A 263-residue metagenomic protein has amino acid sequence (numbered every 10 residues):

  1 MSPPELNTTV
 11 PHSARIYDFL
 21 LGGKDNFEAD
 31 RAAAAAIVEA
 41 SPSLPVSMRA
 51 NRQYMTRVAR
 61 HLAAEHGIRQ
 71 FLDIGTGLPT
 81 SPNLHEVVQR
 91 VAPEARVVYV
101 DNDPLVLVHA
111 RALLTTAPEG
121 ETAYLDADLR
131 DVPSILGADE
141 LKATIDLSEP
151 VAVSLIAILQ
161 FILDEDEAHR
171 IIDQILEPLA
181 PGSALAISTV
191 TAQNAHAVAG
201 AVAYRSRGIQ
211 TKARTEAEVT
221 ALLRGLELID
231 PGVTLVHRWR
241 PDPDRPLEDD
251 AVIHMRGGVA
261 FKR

Functional and structural regions predicted by a protein language model:
M1-A127, D131-T144, H254: Rossmann-like AdoMet
L129-R130, D139-H169: A short SAM/SAH-binding and catalytic strip from SAM-dependent methyltransferases
V151-L155, I171, L179-V190: Conserved beta-strand signature within the Rossmann-like core of class I S-adenosyl-L-methionine
I158-F161, V190-N194: Short "lid" loop at the C-terminus of a central beta-strand within the Rossmann-like core of SAM-dependent
Q174-L176, L223: Class I S-adenosylmethionine-dependent transferase superfamily signal
A192-G208: Short, glycine-/aromatic-enriched active-site segment of Class I SAM-dependent methyltransferases
Q210-T234: Short alpha-helix
G232, R238-R263: Core SAM-dependent methyltransferase catalytic element
